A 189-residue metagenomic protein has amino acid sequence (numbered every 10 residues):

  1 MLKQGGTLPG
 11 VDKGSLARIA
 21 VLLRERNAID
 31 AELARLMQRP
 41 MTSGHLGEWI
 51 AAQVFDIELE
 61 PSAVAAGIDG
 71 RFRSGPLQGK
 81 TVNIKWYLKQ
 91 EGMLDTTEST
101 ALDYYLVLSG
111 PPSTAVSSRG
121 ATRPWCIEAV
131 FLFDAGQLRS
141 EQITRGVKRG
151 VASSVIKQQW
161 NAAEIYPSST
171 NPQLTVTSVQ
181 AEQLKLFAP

Functional and structural regions predicted by a protein language model:
M1-G67, R71-P189: Nucleic-acid endonuclease domains
